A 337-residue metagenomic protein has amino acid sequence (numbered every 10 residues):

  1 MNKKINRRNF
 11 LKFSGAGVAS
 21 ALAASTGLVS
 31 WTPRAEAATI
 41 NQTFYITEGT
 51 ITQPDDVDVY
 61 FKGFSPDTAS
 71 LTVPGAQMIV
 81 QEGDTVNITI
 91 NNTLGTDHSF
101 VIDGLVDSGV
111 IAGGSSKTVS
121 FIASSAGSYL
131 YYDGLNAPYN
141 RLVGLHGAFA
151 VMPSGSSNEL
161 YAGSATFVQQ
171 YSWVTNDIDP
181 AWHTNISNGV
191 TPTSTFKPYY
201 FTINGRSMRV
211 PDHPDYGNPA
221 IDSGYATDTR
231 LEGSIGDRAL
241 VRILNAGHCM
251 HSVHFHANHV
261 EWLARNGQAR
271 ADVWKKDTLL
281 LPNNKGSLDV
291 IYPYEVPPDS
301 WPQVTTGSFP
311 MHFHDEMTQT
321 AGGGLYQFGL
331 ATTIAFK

Functional and structural regions predicted by a protein language model:
K3, R7-S108, N188-A239, G323-K337: N-terminal, post-signal-peptide metal-ligating segments of extracellular/periplasmic oxidoreductases, dominated by
F13, E36-T47, Y139-G189, V290-K337: Extended terminal and domain-junction accessory segments
Q42-V151, I243, H248-N284, Q303-I334: Histidine- and aromatic-enriched segments that form or immediately flank copper-ligand environments
Y129, P138-S156, T166, S207-R209 (+1 more regions): Amphipathic repeat-derived elements
V143, N176, S194, Y199-F201 (+2 more regions): Flexible, active-site-adjacent loop/turn segments at secondary-structure boundaries
